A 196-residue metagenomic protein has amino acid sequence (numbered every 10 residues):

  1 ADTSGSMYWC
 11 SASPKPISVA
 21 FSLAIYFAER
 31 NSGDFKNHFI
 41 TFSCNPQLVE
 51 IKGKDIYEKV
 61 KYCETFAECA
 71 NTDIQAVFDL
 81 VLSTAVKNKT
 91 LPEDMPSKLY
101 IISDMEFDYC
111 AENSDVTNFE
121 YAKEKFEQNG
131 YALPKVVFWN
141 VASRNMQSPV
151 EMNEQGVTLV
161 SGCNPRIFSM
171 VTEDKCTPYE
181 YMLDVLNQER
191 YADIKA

Functional and structural regions predicted by a protein language model:
A1-A196: Acidic, glycine-rich A-domain
